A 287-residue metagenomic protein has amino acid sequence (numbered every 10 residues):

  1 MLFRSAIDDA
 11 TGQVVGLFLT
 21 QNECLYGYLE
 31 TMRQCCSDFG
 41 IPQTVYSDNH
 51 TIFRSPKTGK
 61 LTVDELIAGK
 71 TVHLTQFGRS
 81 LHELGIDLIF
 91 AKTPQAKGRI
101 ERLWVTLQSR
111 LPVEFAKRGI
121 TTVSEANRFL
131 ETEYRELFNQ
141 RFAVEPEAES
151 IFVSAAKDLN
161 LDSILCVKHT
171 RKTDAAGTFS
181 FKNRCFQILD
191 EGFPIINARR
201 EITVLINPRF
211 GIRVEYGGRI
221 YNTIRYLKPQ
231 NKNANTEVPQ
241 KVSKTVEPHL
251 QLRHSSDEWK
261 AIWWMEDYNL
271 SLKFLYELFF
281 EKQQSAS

Functional and structural regions predicted by a protein language model:
M1, T132-F274: C-terminal, beta-rich DNA-binding module of retroviral/retroelements integrases
M1-F3, Q13: Short, flexible loop/turn motifs enriched in small residues
R4-S5, L17, I212: Generic short beta-strand
I7-D8, I206: Hydrophobic alpha-helical segments, especially N-terminal targeting/anchoring helices
D8-D9, E215: Short, acidic, Ser/Thr-enriched surface-loop or helix-capping motifs
D9-E125, K228-N231, W259, W264 (+1 more regions): RNase H-like DDE/DDD metal-dependent nuclease/strand-transfer catalytic core used by mobile genetic elements
F90-T93, P112-F129, S150-I151, C185-P194 (+1 more regions): Short, solvent-exposed helix-loop connector elements
E277-S287: Non-catalytic terminal/accessory segments
